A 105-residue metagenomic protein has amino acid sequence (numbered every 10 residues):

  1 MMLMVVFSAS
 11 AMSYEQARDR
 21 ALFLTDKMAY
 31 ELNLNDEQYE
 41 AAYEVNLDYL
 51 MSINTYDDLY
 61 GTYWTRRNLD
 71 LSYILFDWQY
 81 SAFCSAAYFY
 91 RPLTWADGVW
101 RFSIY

Functional and structural regions predicted by a protein language model:
M1-L3: Sec-dependent signal peptide hydrophobic core
V6-S8: N-terminal signal peptide c-region/cleavage motif recognized by signal peptidases
S10-Y105: Charge-rich (acidic/polar
